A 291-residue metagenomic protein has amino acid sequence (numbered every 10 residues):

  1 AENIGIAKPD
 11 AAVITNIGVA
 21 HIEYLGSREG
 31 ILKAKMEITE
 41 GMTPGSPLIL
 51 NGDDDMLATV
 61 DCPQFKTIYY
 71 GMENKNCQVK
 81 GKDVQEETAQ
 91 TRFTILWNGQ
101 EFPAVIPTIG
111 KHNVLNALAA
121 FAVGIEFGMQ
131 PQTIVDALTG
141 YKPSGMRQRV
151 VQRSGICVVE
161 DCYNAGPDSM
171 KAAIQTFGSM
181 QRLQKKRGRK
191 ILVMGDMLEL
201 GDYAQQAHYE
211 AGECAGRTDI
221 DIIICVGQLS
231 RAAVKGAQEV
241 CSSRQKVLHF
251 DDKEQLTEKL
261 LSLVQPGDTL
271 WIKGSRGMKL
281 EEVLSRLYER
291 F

Functional and structural regions predicted by a protein language model:
A1-A20, D55-E101, S144-R147, K171: Extended acidic/charged loop-beta regions that coordinate divalent cations and stabilize anionic phosphate/carboxylate
A1-E2, P103-K111: A short glycine-threonine-serine/GTX helix/turn-capping micro-motif
A1-V60, E199, Q205-Q206: Flexible active-site lid/hinge loop adjacent to a nucleotide/diphosphate and Mg2+-phosphate binding pocket
D10, M36, C62-K66, A89 (+3 more regions): ATP-dependent carboxylate-amine ligase
N16, N51, N113-N116, N164: Asparagine-centered polar/low-complexity signal
I49, G81, N116-A120: PAPS/PAP-binding and catalytic site of the sulfotransferase fold
N51, K82, V105-P107, V151: Solvent-exposed beta-strand sheet faces enriched in polar/charged residues
G52-M56, M72, G227-R231: Short, polar loop motifs at secondary-structure junctions
